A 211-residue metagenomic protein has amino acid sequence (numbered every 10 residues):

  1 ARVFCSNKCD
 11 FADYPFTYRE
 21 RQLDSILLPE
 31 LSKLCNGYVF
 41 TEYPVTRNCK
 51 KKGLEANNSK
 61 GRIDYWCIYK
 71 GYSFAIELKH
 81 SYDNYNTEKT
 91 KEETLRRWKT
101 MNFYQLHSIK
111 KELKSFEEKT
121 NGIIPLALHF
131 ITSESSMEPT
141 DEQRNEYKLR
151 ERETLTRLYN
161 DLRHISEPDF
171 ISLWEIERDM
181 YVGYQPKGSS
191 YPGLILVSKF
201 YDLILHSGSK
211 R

Functional and structural regions predicted by a protein language model:
A1-L34: Interdomain/boundary linker segments immediately adjacent to catalytic/signaling cores
Q22, K60, G188-S190: A generic fold-level signal
L23, G61-I63, F74: Residue-level detector of short, conserved catalytic/binding motifs and their immediate flanks
S32-S59, D64-I68: A short acidic/basic microdomain associated with nuclease active sites
K51-K52, G61, E77, N86-K89: Short, conserved acidic/polar surface loops in the N-terminal third of protein domains
S73, H80-E146: Catalytic cores of nucleic-acid endonucleases
F116-R211: Glycine-rich, aromatic-bearing surface loops/beta-hairpins
